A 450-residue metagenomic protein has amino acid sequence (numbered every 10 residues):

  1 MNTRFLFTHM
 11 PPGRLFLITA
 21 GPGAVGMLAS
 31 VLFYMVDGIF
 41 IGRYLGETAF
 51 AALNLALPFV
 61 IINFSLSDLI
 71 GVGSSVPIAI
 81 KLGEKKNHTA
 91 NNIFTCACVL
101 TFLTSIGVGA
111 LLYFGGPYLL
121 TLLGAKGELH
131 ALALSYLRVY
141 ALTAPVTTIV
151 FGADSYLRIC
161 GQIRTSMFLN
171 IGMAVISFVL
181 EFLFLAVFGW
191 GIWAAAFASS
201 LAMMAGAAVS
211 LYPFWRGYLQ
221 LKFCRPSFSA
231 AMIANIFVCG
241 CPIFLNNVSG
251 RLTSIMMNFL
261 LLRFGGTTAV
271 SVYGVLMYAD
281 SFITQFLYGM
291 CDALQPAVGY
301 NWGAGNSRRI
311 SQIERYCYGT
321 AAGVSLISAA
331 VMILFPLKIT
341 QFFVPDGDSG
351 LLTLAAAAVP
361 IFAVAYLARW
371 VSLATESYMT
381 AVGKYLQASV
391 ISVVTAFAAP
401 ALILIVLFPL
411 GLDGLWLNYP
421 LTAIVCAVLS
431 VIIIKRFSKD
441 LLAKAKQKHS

Functional and structural regions predicted by a protein language model:
M1-A20, I78-P145, I176, V187-C241 (+2 more regions): Short alpha-helical transmembrane segments in multi-pass integral membrane proteins
G23-V72, V76, Y140-T147, A234 (+6 more regions): Transmembrane helix-bundle signature of multi-pass secondary active exporters and lipid flippases
M35, Y44-E47, K81-E84, I159-C160 (+5 more regions): Helix-loop interface residues and adjacent transmembrane-helix termini in multi-pass membrane transporters, primarily
M35-G38, A110, G152-Y156, F178-L183 (+6 more regions): Alpha-helical transmembrane segments of multipass membrane proteins
G38, E47-F50, N87, G116 (+6 more regions): Membrane-helix interface/capping residues of multi-pass secondary transporters
F50-A110, V150-T165, V272-A330, L334-P336 (+2 more regions): Small-residue-rich hydrophobic transmembrane alpha-helices
G71, V139-R158, S166-A174, A195-S210 (+4 more regions): Short runs within selected transmembrane alpha-helices of multi-pass transporters and secretion channels
